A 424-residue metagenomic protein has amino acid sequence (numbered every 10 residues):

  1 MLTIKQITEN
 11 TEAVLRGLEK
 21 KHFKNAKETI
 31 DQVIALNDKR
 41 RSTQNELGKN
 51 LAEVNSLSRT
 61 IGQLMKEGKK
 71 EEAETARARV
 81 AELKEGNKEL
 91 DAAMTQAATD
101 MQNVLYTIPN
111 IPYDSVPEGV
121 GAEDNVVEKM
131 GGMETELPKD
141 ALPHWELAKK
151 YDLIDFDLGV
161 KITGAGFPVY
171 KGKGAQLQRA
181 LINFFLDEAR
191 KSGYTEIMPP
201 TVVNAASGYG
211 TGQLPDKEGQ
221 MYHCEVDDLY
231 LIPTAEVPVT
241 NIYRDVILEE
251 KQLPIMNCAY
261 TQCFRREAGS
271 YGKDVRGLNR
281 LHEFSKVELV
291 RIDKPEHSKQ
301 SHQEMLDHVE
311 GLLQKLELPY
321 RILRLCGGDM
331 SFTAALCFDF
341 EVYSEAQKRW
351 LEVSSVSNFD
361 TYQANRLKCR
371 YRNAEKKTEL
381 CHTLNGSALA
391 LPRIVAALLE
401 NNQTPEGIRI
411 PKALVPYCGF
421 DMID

Functional and structural regions predicted by a protein language model:
M1-T135, L153, D157: N-terminal alpha-helical targeting/anchoring segments
K27, K129-D424: TRNA-recognition modules of translation machinery and tRNA-sensing kinases, especially anticodon-binding
